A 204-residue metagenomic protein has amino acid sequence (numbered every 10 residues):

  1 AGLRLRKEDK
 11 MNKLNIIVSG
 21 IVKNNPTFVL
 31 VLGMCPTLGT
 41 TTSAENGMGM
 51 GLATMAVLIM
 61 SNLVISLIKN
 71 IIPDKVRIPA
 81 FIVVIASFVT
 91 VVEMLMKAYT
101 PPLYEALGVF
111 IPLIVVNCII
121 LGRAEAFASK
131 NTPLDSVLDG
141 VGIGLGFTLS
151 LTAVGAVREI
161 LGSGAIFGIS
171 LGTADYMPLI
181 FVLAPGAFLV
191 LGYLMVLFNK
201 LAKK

Functional and structural regions predicted by a protein language model:
A1-K10: Short, Lys/Arg-enriched N-terminal segments with co-localized hydrophobic residues within the first ~10-30 amino acids
N12-T27: N-terminal membrane topogenic signal
N15, D135-K204: C-terminal transmembrane helix-loop-helix hairpin of multi-pass membrane proteins
L32-L38, T54-I59, A86-E93, V115-L121 (+2 more regions): Hydrophobic core segments of alpha-helical transmembrane domains in multi-pass membrane transport and ion-translocation
A44-M60, A80, Y104-V115, P185: Structural signature of hydrophobic alpha-helical transmembrane segments
S61-D74, L121-N131, L197-L201: C-terminal ends of transmembrane helices
I72-I85, A106-P112, S136-D139: Cytoplasmic-side transmembrane-helix entry/capping segments in multi-pass membrane proteins
V91-A106: Transmembrane alpha-helix boundary signature
